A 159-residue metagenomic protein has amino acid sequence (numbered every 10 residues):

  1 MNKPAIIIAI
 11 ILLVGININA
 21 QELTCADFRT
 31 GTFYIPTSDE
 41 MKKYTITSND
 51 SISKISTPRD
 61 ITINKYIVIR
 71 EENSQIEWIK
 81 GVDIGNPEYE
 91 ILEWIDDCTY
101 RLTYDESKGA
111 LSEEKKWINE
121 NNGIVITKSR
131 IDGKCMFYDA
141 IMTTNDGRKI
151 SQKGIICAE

Functional and structural regions predicted by a protein language model:
M1-C25: Bacterial Sec-dependent N-terminal signal peptides
E22-D39: Short N-terminal segments immediately surrounding and downstream of signal-peptide cleavage
I35, S53-S56, Q75-I79, Y100-Y104 (+1 more regions): Short hydrophobic/aromatic-rich beta-strand segments that constitute the beta-sheet cores of beta-sandwich/beta-barrel
K65-I69, Y89-E93, N122-R130, D139 (+1 more regions): Hydrophobic/aromatic beta-strand elements that line small-molecule binding cavities or substrate pockets in beta-rich
D83-L111: Mature extracytoplasmic domains of secretory-pathway proteins
D97, T143-E159: Edge beta-strand at a domain terminus
Y104-S129: An anionic, turn-rich surface loop/hairpin at beta-sheet edges that serves as a generic interaction/coordination patch
